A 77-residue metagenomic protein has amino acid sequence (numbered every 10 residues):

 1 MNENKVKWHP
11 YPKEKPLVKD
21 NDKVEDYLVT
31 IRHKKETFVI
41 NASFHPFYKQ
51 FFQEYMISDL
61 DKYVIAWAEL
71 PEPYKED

Functional and structural regions predicted by a protein language model:
M1, D20, I57-L60: Generic structural signal for beta-strand residues in well-ordered domains
E3-V24: Surface-exposed ligand/attachment interfaces on beta-rich extracellular proteins
W8, Y27-I31, F51, V64: Hydrophobic beta-strand residues in large extracellular and virion-surface proteins
K13, R32, E72: Residue-level marker of positions within ordered structural domains that often coincide with functionally constrained
D20-K34: Short hydrophobic/aromatic-rich beta-strand motifs
K35-D77: Acidic, glycine/polar-enriched metal-coordinating patches/loops that mediate binding to polyanionic ligands
